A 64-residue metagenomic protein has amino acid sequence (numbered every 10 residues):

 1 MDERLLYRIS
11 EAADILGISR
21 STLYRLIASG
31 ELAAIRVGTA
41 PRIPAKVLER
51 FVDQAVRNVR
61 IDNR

Functional and structural regions predicted by a protein language model:
M1-T22, Q54-A55: Polyanion-binding surface elements
R8, R36-R42, F51-A55: Hydrophobic/basic alpha-helical segments enriched in Actinobacteria
L16-R42: Major-groove DNA-recognition helix of helix-turn-helix-type DNA-binding domains
K46-R64: A short, Lys/Arg-enriched interface patch at domain edges and termini
